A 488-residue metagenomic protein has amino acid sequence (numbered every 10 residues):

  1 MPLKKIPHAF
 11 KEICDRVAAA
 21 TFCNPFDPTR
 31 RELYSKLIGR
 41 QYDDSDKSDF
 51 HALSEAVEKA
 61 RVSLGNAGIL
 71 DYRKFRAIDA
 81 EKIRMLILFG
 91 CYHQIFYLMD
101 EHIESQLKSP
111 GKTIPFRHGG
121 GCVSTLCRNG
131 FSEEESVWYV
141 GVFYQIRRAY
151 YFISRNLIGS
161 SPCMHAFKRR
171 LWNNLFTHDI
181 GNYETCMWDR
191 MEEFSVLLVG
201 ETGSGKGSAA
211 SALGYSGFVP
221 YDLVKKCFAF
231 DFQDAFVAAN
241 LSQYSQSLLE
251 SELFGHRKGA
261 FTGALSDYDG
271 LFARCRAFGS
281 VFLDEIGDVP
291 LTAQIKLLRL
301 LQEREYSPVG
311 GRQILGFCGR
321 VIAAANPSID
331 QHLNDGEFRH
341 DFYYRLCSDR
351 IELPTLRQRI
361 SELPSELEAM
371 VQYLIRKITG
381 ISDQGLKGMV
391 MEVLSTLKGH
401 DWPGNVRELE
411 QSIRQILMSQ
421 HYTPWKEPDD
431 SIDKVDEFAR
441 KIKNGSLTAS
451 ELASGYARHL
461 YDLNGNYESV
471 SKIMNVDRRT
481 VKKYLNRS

Functional and structural regions predicted by a protein language model:
M1-M85, M99, S105, Q411 (+1 more regions): Bacterial C-terminal helix-turn-helix
F96-I158, A166: Interdomain "pre-motor" coupling segment immediately N-terminal to P-loop NTPase/helicase cores
Y151-F194: Pre-Walker A (pre-P-loop) alpha-helix and adjacent loop at the N terminus of AAA/AAA+ ATPase modules, a conserved
P162, T292-I295, G310-R320, S328-V435: Nucleotide-binding/hydrolysis machinery
L171, L198, S204, A239 (+10 more regions): Conserved RecA-like P-loop NTPase ATPase core
G181-E193, L223-A229, D269, G311 (+2 more regions): Short helix/loop segment immediately N-terminal to the Walker
D189-A209: Walker A/P-loop nucleotide-binding motif
G207-G319, D330-C347, I360-E362: Conserved AAA+ P-loop NTPase core
